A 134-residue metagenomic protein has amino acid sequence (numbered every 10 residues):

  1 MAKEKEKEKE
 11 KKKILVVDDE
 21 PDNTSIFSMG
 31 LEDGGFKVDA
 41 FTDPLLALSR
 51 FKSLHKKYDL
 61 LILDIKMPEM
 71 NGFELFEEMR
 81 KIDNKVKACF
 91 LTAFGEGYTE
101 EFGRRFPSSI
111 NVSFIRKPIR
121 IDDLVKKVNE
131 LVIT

Functional and structural regions predicted by a protein language model:
M1-L15, S28, R120-T134: Non-catalytic signal-transmission and effector/linker regions of two-component phosphorelay proteins
E10-D22, F27-L31, L61: Conserved acidic segment of CheY-like receiver
D18, D64, T92: Active-site residues of response regulator receiver
P21-D39, S109-V112: Two-component/phosphorelay signaling modules centered on CheY-like receiver
A40-L60: Acidic, metal-coordinating helix/loop segments flanking the phosphotransfer/catalytic sites of two-component signaling
T42-L46, N71-E77: Acidic catalytic/metal-coordinating carboxylates
M67: Receiver (REC) domain active-site loop signature in two-component systems and cognate sites in sensor histidine kinases
E74, G95-R116, D122, K126: Alpha4 helix (beta4-alpha4-beta5 surface) of REC/receiver domains from two-component response regulators
